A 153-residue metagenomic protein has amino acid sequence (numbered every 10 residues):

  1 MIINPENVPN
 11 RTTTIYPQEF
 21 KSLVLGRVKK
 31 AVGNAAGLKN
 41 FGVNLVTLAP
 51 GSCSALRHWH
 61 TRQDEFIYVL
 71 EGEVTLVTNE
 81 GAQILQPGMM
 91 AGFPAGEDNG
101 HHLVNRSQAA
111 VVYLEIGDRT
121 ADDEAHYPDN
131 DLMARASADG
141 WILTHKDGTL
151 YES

Functional and structural regions predicted by a protein language model:
M1-N40, A125-S153: A short, N-terminal "cap"/entry segment at the start of jelly-roll beta-barrel domains of the cupin/DSBH fold
G26-A31, N44-H60, D98: Conserved short histidine dyad/triad with adjacent acidic residue
G37, A95-D123: Ligand-binding loop in jelly-roll beta-barrel domains
L38-F41, S54, T61-D64, V69-E71 (+3 more regions): Short connector loops at helix/strand junctions that flank enzyme active sites, especially segments positioning acidic
L45-A49, H60-V77, I116-D118: Short, conserved beta-strand element in jelly-roll/cupin
P50, P87, D118, D129: Active-site donor-binding loop signature of nucleotide-sugar glycosyltransferases
N79-G96: Short acidic-glycine-tyrosine-enriched beta hairpin
